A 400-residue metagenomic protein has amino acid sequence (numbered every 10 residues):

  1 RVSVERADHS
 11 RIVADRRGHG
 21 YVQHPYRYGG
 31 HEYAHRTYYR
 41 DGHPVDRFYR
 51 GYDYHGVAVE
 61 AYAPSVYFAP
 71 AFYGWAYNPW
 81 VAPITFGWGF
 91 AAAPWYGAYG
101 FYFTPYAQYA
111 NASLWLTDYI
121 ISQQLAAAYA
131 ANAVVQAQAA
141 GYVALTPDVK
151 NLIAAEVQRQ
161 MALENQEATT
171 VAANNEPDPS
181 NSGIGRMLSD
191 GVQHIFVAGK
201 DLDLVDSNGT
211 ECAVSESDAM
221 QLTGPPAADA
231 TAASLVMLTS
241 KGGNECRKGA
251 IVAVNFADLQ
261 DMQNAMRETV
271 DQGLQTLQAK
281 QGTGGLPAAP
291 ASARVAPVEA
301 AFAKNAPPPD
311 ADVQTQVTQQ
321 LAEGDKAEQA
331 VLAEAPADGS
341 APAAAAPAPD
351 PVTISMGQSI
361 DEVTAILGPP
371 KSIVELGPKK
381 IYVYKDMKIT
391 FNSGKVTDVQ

Functional and structural regions predicted by a protein language model:
R1-Y21, Y28, P309-A311, T315-A346: Extracytoplasmic low-complexity, disordered linker/stalk tracts in cell-surface/secreted proteins
V2-R159: Low-complexity segments
N175-S180, H194-D206: Short, structured beta-strand/loop micro-motifs enriched in basic residues and often containing a Trp
E176-G185, M237-D338: Boundary regions of SH3-family modules and the immediately adjacent low-complexity/disordered segments in eukaryotic
L202-D203, P225-A230, K388: Short, charged beta-turn/beta-strand-edge "cap" motif at the junction between a beta-strand and an adjacent loop
D206-E216, G224, T353, T364 (+1 more regions): SH3/SH3-like (including bacterial SH3b) beta-barrel domains that bind proline-rich motifs or cell-wall ligands
V214, D218-R247, K379: SH3/SH3-like beta-barrel superfamily modules
V317-Q400: Residues within mature, well-folded domains
